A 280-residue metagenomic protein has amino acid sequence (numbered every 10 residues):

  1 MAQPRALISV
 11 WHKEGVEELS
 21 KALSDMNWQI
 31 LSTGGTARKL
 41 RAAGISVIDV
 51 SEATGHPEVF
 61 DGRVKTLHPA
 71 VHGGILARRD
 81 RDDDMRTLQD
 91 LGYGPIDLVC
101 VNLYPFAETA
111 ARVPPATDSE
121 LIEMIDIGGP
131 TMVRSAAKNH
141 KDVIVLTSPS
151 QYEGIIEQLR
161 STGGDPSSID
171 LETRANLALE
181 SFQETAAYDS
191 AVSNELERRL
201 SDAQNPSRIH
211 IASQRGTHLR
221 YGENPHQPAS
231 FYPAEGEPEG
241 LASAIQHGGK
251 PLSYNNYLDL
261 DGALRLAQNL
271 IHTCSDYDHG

Functional and structural regions predicted by a protein language model:
M1-A53: N-terminal glycine-/serine-/threonine-rich phosphate-binding loop
A2-P4, K65-H72, L103-T117, A136-A137 (+1 more regions): Gly-rich Lys/Arg/Thr-decorated short loops/hinges at beta-loop-alpha junctions or inter-strand turns that position
I8, Q29-G34, I48-E52, A77 (+4 more regions): General beta-strand structural signal in soluble alpha/beta enzymes
E18-S20, R41-I45, E52, E58-G62 (+7 more regions): Short acidic, glycine/serine/threonine-rich loops at helix termini
G35-F106: Glycine-rich nucleotide/cofactor/substrate-binding loop typically near the N-terminus or early in the first domain
R86-D126, T131-R134: Hydrophobic alpha-helical hairpins/lids featuring a short glycine-rich hinge
M132, N139-I155: Mobile "lid/hinge" segments at catalytic clefts and subdomain interfaces of large enzymes
G154-Q158, T162-G280: Active-site loops and adjacent core secondary-structure elements that bind or stabilize anionic groups
